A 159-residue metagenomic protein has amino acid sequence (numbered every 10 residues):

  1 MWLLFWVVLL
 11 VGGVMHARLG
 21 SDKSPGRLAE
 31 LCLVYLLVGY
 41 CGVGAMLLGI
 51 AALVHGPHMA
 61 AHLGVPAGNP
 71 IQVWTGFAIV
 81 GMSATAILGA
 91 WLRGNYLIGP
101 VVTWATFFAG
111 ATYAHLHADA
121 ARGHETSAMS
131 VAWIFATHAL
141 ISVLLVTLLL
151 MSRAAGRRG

Functional and structural regions predicted by a protein language model:
W2-K23: N-terminal signal-anchor/start-transfer transmembrane helix
G13-L19, L88-G89, L140-G159: Membrane-water interface at the C-terminal end of transmembrane alpha helices
S21-L36, W91-L97, R158-G159: Membrane-interface helix-boundary motifs at transmembrane edges
L36-C41, G64-I79: A loop-to-helix transmembrane entry motif
L47-G68: Membrane-helix boundary elements
A61-I71, H124-A136: Non-cytosolic membrane-interface motifs at loop->transmembrane helix junctions
A78-M82, P100-L116, A139-I141: Hydrophobic alpha-helical membrane segments
G89-P100, Y113-S130: Membrane-helix boundary connector in multi-pass membrane proteins
